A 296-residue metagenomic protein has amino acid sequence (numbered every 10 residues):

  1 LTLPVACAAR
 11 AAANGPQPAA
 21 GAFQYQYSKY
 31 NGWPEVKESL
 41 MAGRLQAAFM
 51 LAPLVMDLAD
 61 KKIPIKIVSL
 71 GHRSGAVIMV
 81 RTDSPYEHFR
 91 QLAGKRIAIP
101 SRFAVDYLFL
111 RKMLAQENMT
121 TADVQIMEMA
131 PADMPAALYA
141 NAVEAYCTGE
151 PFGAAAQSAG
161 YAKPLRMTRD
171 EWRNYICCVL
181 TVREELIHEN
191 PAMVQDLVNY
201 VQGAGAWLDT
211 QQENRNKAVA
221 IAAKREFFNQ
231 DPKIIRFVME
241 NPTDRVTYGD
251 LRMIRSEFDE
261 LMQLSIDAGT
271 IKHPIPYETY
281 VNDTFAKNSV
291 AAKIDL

Functional and structural regions predicted by a protein language model:
L1-T120, Q125-E128, E144-E150, Y161 (+2 more regions): Short, glycine-/small- and polar/acidic-enriched structural segments that line small-molecule recognition paths
L3, E38, A42, M56 (+11 more regions): Solvent-exposed, polar/charged alpha-helical surfaces in well-ordered, non-transmembrane soluble domains, broadly
W33, F89, P131, Q212-R215 (+1 more regions): Residues at or immediately preceding the N-termini of alpha-helices
P53, M127, D133-F227: Pocket-lining segment of extracytoplasmic ligand-binding domains
G71-H72, V77, I221, K233-I235 (+1 more regions): Amphipathic, soluble alpha/beta structural segments
H188-H273: Secondary-structure end/capping motifs
D259-L296: Conserved C-terminal helix/tail region of periplasmic/extracytoplasmic solute-binding proteins
